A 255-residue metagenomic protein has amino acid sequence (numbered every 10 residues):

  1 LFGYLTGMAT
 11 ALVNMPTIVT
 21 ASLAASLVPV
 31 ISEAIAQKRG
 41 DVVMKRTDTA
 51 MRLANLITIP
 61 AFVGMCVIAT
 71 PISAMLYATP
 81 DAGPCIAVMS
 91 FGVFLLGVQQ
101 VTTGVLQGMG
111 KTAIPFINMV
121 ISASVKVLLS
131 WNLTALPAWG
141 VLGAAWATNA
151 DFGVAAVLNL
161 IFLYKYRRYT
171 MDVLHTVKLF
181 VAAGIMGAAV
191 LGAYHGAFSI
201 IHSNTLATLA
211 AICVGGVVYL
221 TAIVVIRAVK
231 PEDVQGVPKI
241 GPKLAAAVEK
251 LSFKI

Functional and structural regions predicted by a protein language model:
L5-L95, V105, K111: Specific pore-lining/lateral-gate transmembrane helices of multi-pass inner-membrane transport and insertion machines
L12, L56, V88-F91, I117-V125 (+4 more regions): Hydrophobic residues within alpha-helical transmembrane segments of multi-pass solute transporters/permease subunits
R46-C66, I72-L76, L142-Y166, L179-F180: Short alpha-helical transmembrane segments in multi-pass integral membrane proteins
F62-V67, M75, V88, V127 (+7 more regions): Membrane-embedded alpha-helical segments of multi-pass transporters/permeases
F91-I121, W131: Membrane-interface junctions at transmembrane-helix termini in multi-pass inner-membrane proteins
Q99-G110, L160-T176, F198, V229-E232: Alpha-helical transmembrane segments
A113, A123-V157, A188, G192-C213 (+1 more regions): Membrane-interface helix-loop junctions in multi-pass transport and translocation proteins
G192-I255: Membrane-proximal transmembrane or re-entrant/amphipathic helices at the cytosolic face
